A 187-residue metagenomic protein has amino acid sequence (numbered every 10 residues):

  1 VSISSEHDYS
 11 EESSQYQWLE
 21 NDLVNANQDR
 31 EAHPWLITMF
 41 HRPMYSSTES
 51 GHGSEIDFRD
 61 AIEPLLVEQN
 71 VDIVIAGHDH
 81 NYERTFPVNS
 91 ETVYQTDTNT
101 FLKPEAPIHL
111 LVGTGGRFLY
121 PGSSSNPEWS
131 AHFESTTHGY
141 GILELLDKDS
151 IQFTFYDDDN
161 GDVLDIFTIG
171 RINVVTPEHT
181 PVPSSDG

Functional and structural regions predicted by a protein language model:
V1-S123, S130-T137, I142-P181: Metal-dependent phosphoester/phosphodiester hydrolase catalytic core
D186-G187: Short, solvent-exposed mixed-charge patches
